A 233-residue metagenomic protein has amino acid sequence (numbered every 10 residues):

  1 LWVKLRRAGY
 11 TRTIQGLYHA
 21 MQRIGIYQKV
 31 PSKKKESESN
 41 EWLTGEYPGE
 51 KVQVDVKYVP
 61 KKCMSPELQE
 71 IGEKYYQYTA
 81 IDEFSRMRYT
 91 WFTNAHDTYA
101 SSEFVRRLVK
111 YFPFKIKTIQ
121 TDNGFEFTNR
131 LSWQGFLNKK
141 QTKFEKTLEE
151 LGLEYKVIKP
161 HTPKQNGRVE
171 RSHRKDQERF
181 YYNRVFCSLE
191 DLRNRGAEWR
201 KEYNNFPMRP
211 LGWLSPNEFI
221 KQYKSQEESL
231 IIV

Functional and structural regions predicted by a protein language model:
L1, L17, D55, A80 (+10 more regions): Mobile genetic element proteins and their domesticated derivatives, centered on retroelements and DNA transposons
W2-K61, N123-F125, S132-W133, K139-E145 (+2 more regions): Basic, flexible linker segments flanking DNA-binding modules in nucleic acid-interacting mobile-element proteins
T13, S101, K140, Q165 (+1 more regions): Hydrophobic (often cysteine-bearing) scaffold residues that line and stabilize catalytic clefts of nucleotide/cofactor
V54-Y89: An active-site-proximal beta-strand-loop segment
E73-K74, T90-T118: Active-site beta-loop-alpha junctions of metal-dependent nucleic acid enzymes, especially the RNase H-like/DDE
F92-T93, R130-G135: Short, solvent-exposed loop/turn segments at secondary-structure boundaries
T121-N123, Q134-G167, V185-C187: RNase H-like polynucleotidyl transferase catalytic core
K146, L151-L153, R174-V233: C-terminal domain-tail junction helix/linker
